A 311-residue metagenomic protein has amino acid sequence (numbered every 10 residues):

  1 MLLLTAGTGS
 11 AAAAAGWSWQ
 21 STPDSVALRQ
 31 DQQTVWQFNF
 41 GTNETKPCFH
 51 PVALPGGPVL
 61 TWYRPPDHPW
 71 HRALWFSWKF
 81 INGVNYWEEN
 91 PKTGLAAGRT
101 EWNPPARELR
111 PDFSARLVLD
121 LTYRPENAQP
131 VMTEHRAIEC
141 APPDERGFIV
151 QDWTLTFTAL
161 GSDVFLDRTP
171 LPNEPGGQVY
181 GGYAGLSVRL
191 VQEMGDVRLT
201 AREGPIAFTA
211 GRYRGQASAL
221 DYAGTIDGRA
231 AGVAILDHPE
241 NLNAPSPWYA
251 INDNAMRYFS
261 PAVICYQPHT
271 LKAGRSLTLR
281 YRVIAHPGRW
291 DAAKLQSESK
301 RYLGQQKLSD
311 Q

Functional and structural regions predicted by a protein language model:
M1-G9: Bacterial N-terminal signal peptides
A14-H71, D163, R168-P170, W290 (+1 more regions): Beta-strand-rich N-terminal accessory domains
A15-T22, L119-E174: Acidic, contiguous internal or C-terminal segments within carbohydrate-active enzymes that form a structured patch used
Q32, L119-L121, W153, F157 (+1 more regions): Short, hydrophobic/aromatic-enriched beta-strand segments in well-ordered soluble domains
N43-K92, T200-A210, Q216-S218: Extracellular/lumen-exposed scaffold segments
R72-G147: Extended, loop-rich substrate-binding clefts of extracytoplasmic carbohydrate-active enzymes
D163, R168-N241: Active-site/ligand-binding surface loops and adjacent short beta/alpha elements that line catalytic pockets across
V233-Q311: Beta-strand-rich recognition/accessory modules
